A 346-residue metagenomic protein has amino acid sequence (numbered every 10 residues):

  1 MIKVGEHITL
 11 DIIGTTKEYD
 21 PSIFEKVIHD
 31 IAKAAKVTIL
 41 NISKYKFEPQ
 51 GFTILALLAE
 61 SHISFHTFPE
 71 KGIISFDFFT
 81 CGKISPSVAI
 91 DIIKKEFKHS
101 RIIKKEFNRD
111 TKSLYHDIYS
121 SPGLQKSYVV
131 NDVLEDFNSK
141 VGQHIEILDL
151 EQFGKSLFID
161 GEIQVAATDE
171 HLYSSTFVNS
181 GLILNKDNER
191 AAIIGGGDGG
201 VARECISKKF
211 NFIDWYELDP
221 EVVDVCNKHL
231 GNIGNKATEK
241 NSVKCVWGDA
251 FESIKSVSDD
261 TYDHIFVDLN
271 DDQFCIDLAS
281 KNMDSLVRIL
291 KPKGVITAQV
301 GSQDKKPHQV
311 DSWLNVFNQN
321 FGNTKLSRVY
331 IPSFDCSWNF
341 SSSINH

Functional and structural regions predicted by a protein language model:
M1-K112: Polybasic/polar functional segments that serve as interface/processing modules
G14-E18, T80, Q164, D272-Q273 (+1 more regions): Short histidine/acidic/glycine/proline-rich micro-motifs that form metal- and phosphate-coordinating active-site loops
L40-S43, K244-V246, K325-S327: General small-molecule cofactor/ligand-binding pocket signal
F107, G322-P332: Conserved S-adenosyl-L-methionine
D110-K155: N-terminal auxiliary segments of SAM/dcSAM-dependent transferases
D160-G161: Short strand-turn-strand beta-turns centered on an Asx-Gly dipeptide
A167-N315, N320, C336: The AdoMet/dcAdoMet-binding core of the Class I SAM-like
P332-H346: Core SAM-dependent methyltransferase catalytic element
